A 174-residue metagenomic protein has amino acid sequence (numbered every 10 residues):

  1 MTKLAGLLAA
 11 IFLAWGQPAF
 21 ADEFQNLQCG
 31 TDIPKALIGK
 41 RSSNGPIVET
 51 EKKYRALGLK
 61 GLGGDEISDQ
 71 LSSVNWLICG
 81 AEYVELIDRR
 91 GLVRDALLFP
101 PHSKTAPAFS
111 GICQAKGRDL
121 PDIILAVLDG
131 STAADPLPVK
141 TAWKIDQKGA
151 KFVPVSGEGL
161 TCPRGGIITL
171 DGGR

Functional and structural regions predicted by a protein language model:
M1-L7: Bacterial N-terminal signal peptides that target proteins for export
L8-A9, A19: Cleavable N-terminal signal peptides
W15-A21: Sec/Tat signal peptide C-region and signal peptidase I cleavage site
A21-R174: Exposed acidic/polar residues on beta-strands and adjacent loops within beta-sheet cores, strongest in beta-propeller
